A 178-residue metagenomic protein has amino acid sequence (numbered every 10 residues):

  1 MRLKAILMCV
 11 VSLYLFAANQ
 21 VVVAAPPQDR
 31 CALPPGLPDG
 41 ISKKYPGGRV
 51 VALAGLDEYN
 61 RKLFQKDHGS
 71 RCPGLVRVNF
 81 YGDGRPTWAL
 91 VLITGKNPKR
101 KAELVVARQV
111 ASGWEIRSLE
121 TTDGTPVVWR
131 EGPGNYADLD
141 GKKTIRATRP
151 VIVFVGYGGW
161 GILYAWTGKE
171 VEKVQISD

Functional and structural regions predicted by a protein language model:
L3-A5, C9-V11, L15-V50, W114-E115 (+1 more regions): Acidic, small-residue rich beta-repeat scaffolds with periodic aromatic anchors
K62-Q65: A short beta-strand motif characteristic of beta-propeller blades
G69-V78: Beta-strand-rich domains and repeat architectures in extracellular enzymes and scaffolds, especially beta-propellers
L75, G82-L92, K143-F154: Acidic/hydrophobic-patterned starts of short beta strands in beta-sheet-rich repeat architectures
N97-V106, W160-L163: Structural motif
R108-G113: Short edge-strand/loop segments of extracellular domains
